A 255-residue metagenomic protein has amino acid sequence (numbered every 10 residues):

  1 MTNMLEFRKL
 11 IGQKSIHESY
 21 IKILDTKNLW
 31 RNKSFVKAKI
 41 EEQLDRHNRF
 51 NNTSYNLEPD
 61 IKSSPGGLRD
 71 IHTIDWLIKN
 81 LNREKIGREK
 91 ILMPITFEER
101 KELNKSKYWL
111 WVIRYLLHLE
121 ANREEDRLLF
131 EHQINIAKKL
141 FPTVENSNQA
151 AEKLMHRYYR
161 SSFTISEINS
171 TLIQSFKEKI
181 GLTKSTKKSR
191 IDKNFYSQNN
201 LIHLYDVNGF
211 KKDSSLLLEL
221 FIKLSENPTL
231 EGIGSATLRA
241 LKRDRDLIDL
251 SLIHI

Functional and structural regions predicted by a protein language model:
M1-I11, V112: Conserved catalytic core of two-metal-ion nucleotidyltransferases
T2, S54, E58, P65 (+2 more regions): Generic secondary-structure boundary/loop-capping signal
G12-I16, D213: Short, solvent-exposed helix-helix connector turns and helix-capping sites enriched in acidic/polar residues
E18-T26: Extended catalytic-interface subdomain
L29-I180, T229-L238: Conserved nucleotidyltransferase catalytic core and NTase-mimicking acidic/glycine-rich helix/loop elements in nucleic
E178-L230: Structured, charged N-terminal subsegments at the starts of enzyme catalytic cores and at intra-chain domain/subunit
D246-L250: Terminal amphipathic helices with adjacent charged low-complexity linkers/tails
I253-I255: Conserved small/polar residues in nucleotide/adenosyl-binding loops
